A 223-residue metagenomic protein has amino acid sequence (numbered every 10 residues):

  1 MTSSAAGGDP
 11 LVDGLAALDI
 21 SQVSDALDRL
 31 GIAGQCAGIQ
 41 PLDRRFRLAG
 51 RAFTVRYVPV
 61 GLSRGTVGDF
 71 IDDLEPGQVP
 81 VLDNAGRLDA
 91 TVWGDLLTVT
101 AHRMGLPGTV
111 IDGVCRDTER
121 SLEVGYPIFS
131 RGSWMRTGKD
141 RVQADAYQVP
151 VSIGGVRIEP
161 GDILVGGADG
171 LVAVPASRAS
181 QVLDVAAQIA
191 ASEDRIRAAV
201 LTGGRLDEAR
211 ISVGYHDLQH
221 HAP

Functional and structural regions predicted by a protein language model:
M1-P160, V174-L206, I211-P223: Feature captures the catalytic cores and cofactor-binding loops of soluble hydro-lyases/lyases that act on carboxylate
L164: C-terminal binding/interaction regions
G167: Histidine- and aromatic-rich ligand-binding microenvironments
